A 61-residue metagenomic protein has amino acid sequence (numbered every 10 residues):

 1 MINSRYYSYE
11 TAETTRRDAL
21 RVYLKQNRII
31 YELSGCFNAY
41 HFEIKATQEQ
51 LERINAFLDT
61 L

Functional and structural regions predicted by a protein language model:
M1-I30, C36-N38: N-terminal acidic leader/helix
E13-T14, K45-E52: Helix N-cap motif at beta-to-alpha junctions
V22, Y40, L58-T60: Generic preference for flexible, low-structure residues
N27, Y31, L58-L61: Short, flexible helical or helix-coil boundary motifs
G35, A39-Q48: Short, Lys/Arg-enriched alpha-helical microdomains
Q50-T60: Charge-rich, low-aromatic oligomerization/scaffolding segments with amphipathic character
